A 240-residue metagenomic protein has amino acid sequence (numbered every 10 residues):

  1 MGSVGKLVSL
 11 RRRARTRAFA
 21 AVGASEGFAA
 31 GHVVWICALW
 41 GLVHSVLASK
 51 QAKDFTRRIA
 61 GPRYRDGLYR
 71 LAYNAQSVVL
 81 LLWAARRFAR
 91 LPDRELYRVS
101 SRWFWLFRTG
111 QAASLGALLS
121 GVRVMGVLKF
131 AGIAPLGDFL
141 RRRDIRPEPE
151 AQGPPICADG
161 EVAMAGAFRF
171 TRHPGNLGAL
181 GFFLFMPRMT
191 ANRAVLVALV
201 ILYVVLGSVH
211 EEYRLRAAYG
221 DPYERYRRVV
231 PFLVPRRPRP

Functional and structural regions predicted by a protein language model:
M1-G23: N-terminal mitochondrial targeting presequence
R13, G27-V43, C157-P240: Hydrophobic transmembrane alpha-helices
A21-I59, R70-A72: Early transmembrane hairpin module of multi-pass membrane proteins
G23-A29, R63, V99, P154-A158: Helix-boundary and loop/linker segments of multi-pass membrane transporters
C37-Q51, W83-R87, Q111-A151, A198-L215: Transmembrane alpha-helical segments that form the membrane-embedded catalytic/substrate-channel core of multi-pass
T56-Q76, Y97-F104: Juxtamembrane helix-capping/reentrant segments at transmembrane boundaries
N74-W83, Q111-L115, R172-F182: Core segments of transmembrane alpha-helices that mediate helix-helix packing or line hydrophobic substrate/ligand
L81-Q111: Long, highly hydrophobic alpha-helical transmembrane signal-anchor segments
